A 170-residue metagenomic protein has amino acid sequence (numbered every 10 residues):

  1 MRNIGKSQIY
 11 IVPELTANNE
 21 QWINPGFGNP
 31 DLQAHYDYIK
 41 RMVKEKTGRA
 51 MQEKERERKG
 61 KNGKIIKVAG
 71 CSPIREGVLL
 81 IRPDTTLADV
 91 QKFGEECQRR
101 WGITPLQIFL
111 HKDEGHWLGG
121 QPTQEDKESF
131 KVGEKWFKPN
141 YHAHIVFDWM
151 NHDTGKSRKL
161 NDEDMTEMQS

Functional and structural regions predicted by a protein language model:
M1-S170: N-terminal nicking endonuclease/strand-transfer module with a His-rich metal-binding environment and a catalytic Tyr
